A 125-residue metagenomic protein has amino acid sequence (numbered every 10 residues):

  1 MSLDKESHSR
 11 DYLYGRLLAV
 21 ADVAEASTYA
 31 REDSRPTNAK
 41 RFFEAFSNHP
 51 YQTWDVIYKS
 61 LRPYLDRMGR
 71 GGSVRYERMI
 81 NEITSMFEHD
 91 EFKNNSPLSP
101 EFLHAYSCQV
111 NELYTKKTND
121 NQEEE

Functional and structural regions predicted by a protein language model:
M1-E125: Intrinsic-disorder/low-complexity detector
